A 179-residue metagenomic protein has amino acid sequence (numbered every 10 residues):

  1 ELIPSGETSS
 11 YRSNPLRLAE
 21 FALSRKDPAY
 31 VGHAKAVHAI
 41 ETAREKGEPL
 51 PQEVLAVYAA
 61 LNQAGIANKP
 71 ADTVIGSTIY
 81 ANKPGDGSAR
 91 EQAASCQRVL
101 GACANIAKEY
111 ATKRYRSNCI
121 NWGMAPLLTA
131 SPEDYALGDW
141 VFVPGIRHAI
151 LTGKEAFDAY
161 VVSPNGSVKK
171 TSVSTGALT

Functional and structural regions predicted by a protein language model:
E1-T179: Fe-S-dependent hydro-lyases/dehydratases of central metabolism
